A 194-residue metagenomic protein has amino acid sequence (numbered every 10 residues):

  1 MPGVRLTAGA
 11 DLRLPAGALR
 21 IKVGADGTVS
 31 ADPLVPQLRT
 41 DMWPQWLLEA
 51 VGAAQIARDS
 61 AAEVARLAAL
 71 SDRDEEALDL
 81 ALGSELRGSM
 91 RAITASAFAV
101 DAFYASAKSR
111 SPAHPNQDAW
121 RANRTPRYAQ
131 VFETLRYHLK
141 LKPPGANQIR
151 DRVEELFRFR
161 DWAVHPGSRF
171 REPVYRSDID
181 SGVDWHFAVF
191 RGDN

Functional and structural regions predicted by a protein language model:
M1-S89: Charged alpha-helical initiation segments
P15-P33, G83-I93, P115-W120, Y128-G145: Short, charge-rich amphipathic segments
D32-Q37, A97, S106, R150: Broad hydrophobic/π-residue packing in well-ordered secondary structure
M42, R91, R152-E155: Generic detector of ordered secondary-structure context
L48, T94-A97, R158: A broad detector of short, well-ordered amphipathic alpha-helices that serve as recognition/interaction surfaces
A53, A57-S60, A95, A99-A102 (+1 more regions): Short alpha-helical scaffold segments that flank and stabilize functional sites
E85-S109: Short, hydrophobic, well-ordered secondary-structure elements
D101-D193: Flexible secondary-structure boundary motifs
